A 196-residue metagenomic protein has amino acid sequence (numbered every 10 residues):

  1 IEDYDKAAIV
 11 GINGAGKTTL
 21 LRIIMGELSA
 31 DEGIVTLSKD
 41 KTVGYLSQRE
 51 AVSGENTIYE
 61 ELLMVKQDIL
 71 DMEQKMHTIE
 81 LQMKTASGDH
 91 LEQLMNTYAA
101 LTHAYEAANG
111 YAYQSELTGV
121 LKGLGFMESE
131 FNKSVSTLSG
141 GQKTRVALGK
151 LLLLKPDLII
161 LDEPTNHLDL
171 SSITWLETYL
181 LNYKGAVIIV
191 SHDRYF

Functional and structural regions predicted by a protein language model:
I1-F196: ABC ATP-binding cassette signature C-motif
